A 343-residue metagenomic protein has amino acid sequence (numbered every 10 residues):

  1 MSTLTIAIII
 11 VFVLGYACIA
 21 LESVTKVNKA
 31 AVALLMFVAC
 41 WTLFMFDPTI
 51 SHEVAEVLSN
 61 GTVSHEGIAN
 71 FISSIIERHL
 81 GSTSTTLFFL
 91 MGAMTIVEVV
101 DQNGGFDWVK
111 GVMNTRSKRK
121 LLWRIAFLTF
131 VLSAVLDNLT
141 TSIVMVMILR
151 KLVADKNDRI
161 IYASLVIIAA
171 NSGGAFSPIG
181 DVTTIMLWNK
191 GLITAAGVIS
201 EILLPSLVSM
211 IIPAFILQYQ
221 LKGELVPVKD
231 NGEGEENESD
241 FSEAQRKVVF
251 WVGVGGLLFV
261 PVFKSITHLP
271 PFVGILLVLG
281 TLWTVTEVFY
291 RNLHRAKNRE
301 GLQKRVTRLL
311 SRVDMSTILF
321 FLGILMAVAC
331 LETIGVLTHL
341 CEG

Functional and structural regions predicted by a protein language model:
M1-L4, V24-V27, A55-G61, I68-T86 (+4 more regions): Interfacial loop-to-helix junctions that mark the boundaries of transmembrane helices in multi-pass membrane
M1-V11, G81-G92, A134-S142, N171-S172 (+2 more regions): Structural signature of hydrophobic alpha-helical transmembrane segments
L4, D155-I160, F176-S177, M186-L187 (+3 more regions): Juxtamembrane and boundary regions of transmembrane helices in multi-pass small-molecule transporters and channels
I6-I9, L34-L35, L87, L122-F127 (+5 more regions): Hydrophobic alpha-helical transmembrane segments
A17-L35, L258-N292: Flexible hinge motifs at transmembrane-helix junctions and intramembrane kinks/re-entrant loops in multi-pass membrane
L58-T62, E66-D158, M315-G343: Membrane-embedded alpha-helical segments and adjacent helix-loop junctions characteristic of multi-pass solute
S133-I143, I160-G191, P213-Q218: Alpha-helical transmembrane segments and, especially, the helix-loop junctions at the ends of these helices
E238-W251, L302-I324, E342: Membrane-water interface at loop-to-transmembrane-helix junctions
